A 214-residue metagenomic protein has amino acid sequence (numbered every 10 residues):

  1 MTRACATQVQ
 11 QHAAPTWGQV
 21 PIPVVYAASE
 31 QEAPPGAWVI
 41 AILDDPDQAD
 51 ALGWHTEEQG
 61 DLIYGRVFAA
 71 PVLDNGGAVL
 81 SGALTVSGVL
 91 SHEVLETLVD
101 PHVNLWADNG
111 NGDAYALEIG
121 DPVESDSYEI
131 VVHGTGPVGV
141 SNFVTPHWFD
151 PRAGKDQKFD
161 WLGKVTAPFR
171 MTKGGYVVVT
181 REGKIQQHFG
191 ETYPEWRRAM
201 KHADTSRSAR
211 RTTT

Functional and structural regions predicted by a protein language model:
M1-V24: Zn2+-dependent metallopeptidase catalytic core
V9, A13, A51-E57: Broad hydrophobic/π-residue packing in well-ordered secondary structure
V9-W17, E93-V94, L98, H102: Sec/Tat-exported extracytoplasmic proteins
P23-H55: Short, well-ordered secondary-structure micro-motifs within conserved domains or adaptor modules
D47-Q48, H55-I63, A69-L80, L84 (+1 more regions): Metalloprotease/metallohydrolase-associated module, dominated by Zn2+-dependent proteases
G82-L95: Short alpha-helix carrying the canonical HExxH Zn2+-binding catalytic motif
